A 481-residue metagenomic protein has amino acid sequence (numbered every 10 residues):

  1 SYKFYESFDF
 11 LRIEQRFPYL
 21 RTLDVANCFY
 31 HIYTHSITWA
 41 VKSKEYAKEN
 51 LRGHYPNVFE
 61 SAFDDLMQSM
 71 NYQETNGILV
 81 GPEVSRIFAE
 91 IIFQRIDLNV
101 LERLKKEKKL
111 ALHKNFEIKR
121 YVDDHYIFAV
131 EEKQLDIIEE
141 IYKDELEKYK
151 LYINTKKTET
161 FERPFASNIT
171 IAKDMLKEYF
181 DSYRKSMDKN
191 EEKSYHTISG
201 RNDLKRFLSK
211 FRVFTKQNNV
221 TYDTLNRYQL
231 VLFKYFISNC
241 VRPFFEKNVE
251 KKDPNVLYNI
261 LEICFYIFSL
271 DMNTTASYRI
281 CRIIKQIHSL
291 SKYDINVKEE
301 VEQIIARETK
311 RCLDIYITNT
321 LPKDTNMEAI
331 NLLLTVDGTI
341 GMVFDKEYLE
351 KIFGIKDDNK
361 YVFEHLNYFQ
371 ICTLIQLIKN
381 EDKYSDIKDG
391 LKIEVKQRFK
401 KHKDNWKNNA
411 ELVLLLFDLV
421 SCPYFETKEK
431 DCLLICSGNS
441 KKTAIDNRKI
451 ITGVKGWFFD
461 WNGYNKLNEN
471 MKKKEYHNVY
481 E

Functional and structural regions predicted by a protein language model:
S1: Glycine/proline-rich, flexible active-site/cofactor-binding loop segments that harbor closely spaced acidic
F4-Y5: Generic detector of bulky aromatic hydrophobic side chains
L11-V122, F128-E139, K189-K449, V454-Y480: Conserved polymerase palm-domain catalytic core
I138-L146: Short amphipathic alpha-helices in soluble, non-transmembrane regions that often serve as interface/regulatory elements
E147-S182: Conserved catalytic core of two-metal-ion nucleotidyltransferases
S182-Y183, M187-N190: Polar/charged, Gly/Pro-rich intrinsically disordered segments
